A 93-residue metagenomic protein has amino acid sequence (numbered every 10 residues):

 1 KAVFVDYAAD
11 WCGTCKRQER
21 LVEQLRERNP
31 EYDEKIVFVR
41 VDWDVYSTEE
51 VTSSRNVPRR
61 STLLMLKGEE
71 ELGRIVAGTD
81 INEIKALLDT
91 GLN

Functional and structural regions predicted by a protein language model:
K1-D10: Short active-site neighborhood of thiol/selenol oxidoreductases, capturing the structured segment around
Y7, Y32-T48: Thiol-based oxidoreductase modules, predominantly thioredoxin-like and allied folds used for disulfide exchange
D10-R17, S61-T62: C-type cytochrome heme c attachment motif
G13, E23, L72-G73: Nucleotide phosphate-binding site architecture
K16-P30: Typically the conserved alpha-helix immediately C-terminal to a functionally engaged Cys/Sec in thioredoxin-like
Q18-L21, T48, D80, I84: Stable alpha-helical elements in mature extracytoplasmic
S53-P58: A short glycine-leucine-enriched loop at secondary-structure breakpoints that most characteristically corresponds
R59-N93: Non-catalytic, surface beta->alpha helical segment in thiol-disulfide oxidoreductase systems
